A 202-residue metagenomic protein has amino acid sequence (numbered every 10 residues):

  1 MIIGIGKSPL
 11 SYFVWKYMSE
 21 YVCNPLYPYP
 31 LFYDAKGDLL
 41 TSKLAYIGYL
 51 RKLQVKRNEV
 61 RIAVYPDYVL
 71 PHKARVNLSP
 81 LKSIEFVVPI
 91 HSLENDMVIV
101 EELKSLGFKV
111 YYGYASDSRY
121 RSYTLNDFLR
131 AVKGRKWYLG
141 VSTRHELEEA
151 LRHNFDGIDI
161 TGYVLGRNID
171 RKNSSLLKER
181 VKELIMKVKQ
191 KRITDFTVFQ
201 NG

Functional and structural regions predicted by a protein language model:
M1-E85, L151-H153, Y163, N168-G202: Non-catalytic, usually N-terminal nucleic-acid engagement modules in DNA/RNA processing proteins
E59, K82, L106-F108, S122 (+1 more regions): Residue-level preference for short coil/turn positions at secondary-structure junctions
V64, Y111-G113, D159: Conserved beta-strand positions in the central sheet of alpha/beta enzyme cores
V69, S92-E94, S116-S118, G140-H145 (+1 more regions): Active-site-proximal loop/turn and secondary-structure-junction residues that shape catalytic pockets, frequently
A74, D96-E102, Y120-N126, E146-E149 (+1 more regions): Short, charged, surface-exposed secondary-structure boundary motifs
K82-V88, L129-L139: Short beta-strand/loop segments at the ligand-binding rim of alpha/beta enzyme cores
V87-R121: Histidine/lysine/aspartate-rich catalytic loop segments that bind and position anionic ligands
D96-L103, A131-K136, S142-I160, N201: Catalytic cores of alpha/beta
